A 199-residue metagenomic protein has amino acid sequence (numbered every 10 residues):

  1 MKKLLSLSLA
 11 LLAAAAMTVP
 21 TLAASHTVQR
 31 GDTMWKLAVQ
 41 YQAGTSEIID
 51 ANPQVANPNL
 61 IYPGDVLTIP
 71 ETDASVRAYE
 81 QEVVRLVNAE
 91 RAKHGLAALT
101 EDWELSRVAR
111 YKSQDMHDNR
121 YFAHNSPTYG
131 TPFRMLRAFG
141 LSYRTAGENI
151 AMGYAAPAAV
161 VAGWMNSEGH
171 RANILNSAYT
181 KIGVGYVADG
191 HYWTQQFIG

Functional and structural regions predicted by a protein language model:
M1-A23: Sec-dependent N-terminal signal peptides of Gram-positive bacterial secreted proteins and lipoproteins
T27, K36-Q40, G44-S75: Extracellular LysM carbohydrate-binding repeats and other cell-envelope/extracellular binding modules
A43, A56, Y62, A78 (+6 more regions): Extracytoplasmic
P58, K93-V108, R120-T128, G147 (+1 more regions): Surface-exposed patches in mature extracellular/periplasmic domains of secreted proteins
V76-H117: A short alpha-helix/helix-coil micro-patch that ends at or immediately precedes a cysteine
V108-A155, I174: Short, surface-exposed glycine/acidic/tryptophan-bearing loops
E148-G199: Disulfide-stabilized extracellular recognition modules
